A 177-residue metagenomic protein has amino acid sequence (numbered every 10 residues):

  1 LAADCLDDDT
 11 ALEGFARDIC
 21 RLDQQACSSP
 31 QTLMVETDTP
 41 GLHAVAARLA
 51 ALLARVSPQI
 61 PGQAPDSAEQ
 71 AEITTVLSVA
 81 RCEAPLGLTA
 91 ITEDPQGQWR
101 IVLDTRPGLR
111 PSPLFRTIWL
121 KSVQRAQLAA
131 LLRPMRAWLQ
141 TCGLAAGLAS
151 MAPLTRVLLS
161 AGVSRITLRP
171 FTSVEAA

Functional and structural regions predicted by a protein language model:
L1-A11, P30: A short, charged helix-loop
D4-L6, P40-L42, A149: Short acidic, S/G/P-rich loop/turn micro-motifs used as interaction or catalytic elements
E13, R21-Q140, A152-A177: NAD(P)-dependent aldehyde/semialdehyde dehydrogenase
